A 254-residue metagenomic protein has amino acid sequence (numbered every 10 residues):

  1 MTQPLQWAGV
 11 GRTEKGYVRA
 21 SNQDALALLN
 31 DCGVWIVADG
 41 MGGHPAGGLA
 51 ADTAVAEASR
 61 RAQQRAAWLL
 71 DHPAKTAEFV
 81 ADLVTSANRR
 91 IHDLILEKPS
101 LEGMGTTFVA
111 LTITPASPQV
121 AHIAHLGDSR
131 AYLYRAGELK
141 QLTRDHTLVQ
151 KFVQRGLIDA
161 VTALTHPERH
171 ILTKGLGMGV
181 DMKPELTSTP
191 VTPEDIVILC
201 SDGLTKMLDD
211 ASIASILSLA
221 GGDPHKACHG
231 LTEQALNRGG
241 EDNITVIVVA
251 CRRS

Functional and structural regions predicted by a protein language model:
M1-S254: PP2C/PPM-type serine/threonine phosphatase catalytic domain
